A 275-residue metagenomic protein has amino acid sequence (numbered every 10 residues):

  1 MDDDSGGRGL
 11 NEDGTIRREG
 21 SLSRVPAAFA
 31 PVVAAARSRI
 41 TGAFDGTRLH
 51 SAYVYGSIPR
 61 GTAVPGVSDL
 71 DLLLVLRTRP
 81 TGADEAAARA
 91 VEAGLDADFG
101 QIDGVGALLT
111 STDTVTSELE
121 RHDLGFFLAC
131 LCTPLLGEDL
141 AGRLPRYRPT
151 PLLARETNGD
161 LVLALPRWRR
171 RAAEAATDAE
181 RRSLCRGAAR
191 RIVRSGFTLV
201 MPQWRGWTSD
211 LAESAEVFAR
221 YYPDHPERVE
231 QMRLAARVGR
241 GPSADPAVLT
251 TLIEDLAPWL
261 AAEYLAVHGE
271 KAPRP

Functional and structural regions predicted by a protein language model:
D2-A28, V32, A83-S183: Conserved NTP/Mg2+-binding pocket subregion across the NTase superfamily
D2-G9, L140-P275: Conserved nucleotidyltransferase catalytic core and NTase-mimicking acidic/glycine-rich helix/loop elements in nucleic
P31-I40: A short, contiguous, amphipathic alpha-helix enriched in charged residues
I40-S51, F99-D103, H225: Short secondary-structure junctions
V54-A88, G106-L109: Catalytic metal-binding acidic patch
G61-V64, V115-E120, R240: Short, solvent-exposed polar/charged micro-motifs at secondary-structure junctions
V67, D123, G187, R191: Short, well-structured alpha-helical interface segments that form or flank functional binding sites
P80, D96, G100, F197 (+1 more regions): Hydrophobic/aromatic-lined pockets within catalytic cores
